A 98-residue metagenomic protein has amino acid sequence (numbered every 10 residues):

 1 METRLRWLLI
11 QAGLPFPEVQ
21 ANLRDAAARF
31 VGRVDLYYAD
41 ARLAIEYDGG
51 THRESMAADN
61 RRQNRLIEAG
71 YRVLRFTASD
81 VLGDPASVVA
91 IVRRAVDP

Functional and structural regions predicted by a protein language model:
M1-P98: Surface segments flanking catalytic/ligand-binding clefts of nucleic-acid enzymes
